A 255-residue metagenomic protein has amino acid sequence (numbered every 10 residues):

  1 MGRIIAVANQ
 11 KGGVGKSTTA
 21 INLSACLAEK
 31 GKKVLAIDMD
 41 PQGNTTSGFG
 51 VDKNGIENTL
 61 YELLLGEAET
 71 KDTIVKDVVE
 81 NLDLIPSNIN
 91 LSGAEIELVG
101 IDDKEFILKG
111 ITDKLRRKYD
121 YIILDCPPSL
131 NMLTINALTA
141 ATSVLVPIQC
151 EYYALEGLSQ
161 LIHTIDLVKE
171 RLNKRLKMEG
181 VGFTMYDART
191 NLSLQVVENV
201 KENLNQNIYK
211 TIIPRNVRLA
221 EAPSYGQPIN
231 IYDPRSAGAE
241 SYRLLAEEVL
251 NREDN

Functional and structural regions predicted by a protein language model:
M1-N255: P-loop NTP-binding core
